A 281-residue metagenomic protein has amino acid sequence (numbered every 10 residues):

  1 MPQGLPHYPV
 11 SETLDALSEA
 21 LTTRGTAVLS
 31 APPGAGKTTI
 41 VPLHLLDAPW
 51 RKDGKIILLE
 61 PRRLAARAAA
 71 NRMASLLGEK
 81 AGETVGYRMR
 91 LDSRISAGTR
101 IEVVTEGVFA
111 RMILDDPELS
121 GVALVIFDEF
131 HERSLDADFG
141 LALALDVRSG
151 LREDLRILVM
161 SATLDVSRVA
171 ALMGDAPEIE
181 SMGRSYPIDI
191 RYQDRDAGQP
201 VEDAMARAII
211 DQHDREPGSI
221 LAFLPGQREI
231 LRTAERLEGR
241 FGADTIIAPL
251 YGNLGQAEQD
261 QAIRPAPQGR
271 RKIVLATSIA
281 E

Functional and structural regions predicted by a protein language model:
M1-E281: P-loop NTPase motor module signature
